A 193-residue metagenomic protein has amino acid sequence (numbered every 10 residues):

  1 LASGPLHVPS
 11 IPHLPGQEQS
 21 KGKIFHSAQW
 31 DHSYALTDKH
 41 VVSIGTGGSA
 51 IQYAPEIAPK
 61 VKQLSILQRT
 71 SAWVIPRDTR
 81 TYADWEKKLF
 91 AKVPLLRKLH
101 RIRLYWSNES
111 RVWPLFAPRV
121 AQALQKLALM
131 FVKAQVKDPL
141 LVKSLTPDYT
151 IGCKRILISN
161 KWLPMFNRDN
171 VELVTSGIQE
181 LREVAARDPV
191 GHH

Functional and structural regions predicted by a protein language model:
A2, L6-A134: Rossmann-like dinucleotide-binding core of oxidoreductases
L14-E18, S33-Y34, I158-L163, V190-G191: FAD-binding beta-loop-beta segment adjacent to the flavin cofactor pocket
W30-S33, D148-T150, V171-V190: A conserved short coil-to-beta-strand element within the FAD-binding core of flavoproteins
L115-L124, T150-K161: Short beta-strand to alpha-helix junction loop
A134-P147: Short, surface-exposed acidic
L141, K161-L163, S176-I178: Internal nucleotide-binding/catalytic subdomain
